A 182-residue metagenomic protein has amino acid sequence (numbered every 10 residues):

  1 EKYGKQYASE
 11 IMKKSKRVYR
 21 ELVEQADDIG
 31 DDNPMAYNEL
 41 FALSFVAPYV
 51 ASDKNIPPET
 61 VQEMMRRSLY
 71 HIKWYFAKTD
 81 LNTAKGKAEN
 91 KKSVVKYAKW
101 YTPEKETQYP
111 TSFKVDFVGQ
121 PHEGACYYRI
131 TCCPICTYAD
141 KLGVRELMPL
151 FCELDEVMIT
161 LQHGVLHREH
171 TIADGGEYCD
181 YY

Functional and structural regions predicted by a protein language model:
E1-S52: N-terminal, charged low-complexity regulatory/assembly segments
Q6, P57-E59, R145, V165: Short coil/loop linkers at secondary-structure junctions
M12, E63-M65, F151, T171: Proline- and acidic/polar-enriched loop/turn elements at helix boundaries
M35-E39, E146-E153: Short, conserved micro-motifs enriched in small and acidic residues
Y37-K141: Amphipathic interaction/junction segments at domain boundaries or subunit interfaces
G124-R129, A139, R145-F151, E169-D174: Non-catalytic recognition/regulatory regions in large multidomain proteins
P149-Y182: C-terminal structured interaction module
